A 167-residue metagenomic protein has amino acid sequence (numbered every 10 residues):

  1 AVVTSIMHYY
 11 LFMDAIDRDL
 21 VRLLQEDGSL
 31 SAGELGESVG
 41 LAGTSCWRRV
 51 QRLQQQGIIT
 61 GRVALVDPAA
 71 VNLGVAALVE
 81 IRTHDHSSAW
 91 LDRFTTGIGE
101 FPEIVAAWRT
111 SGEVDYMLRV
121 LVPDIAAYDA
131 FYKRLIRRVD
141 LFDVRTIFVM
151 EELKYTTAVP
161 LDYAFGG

Functional and structural regions predicted by a protein language model:
A1-G167: A compositional/biophysical signature of low hydrophobicity enriched in polar/charged and small residues
